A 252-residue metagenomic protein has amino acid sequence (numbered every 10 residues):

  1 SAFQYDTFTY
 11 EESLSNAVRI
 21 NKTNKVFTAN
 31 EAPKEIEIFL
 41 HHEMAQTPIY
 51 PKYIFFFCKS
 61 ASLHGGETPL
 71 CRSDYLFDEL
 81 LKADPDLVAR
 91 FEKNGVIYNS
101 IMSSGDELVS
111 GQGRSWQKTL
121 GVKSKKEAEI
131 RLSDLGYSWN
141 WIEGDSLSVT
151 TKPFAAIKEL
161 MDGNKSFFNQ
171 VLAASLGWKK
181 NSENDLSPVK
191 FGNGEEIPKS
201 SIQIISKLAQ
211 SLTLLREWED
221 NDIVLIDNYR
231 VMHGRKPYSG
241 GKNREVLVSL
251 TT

Functional and structural regions predicted by a protein language model:
S1-M44: Active-site substrate-recognition loop segments, prototypically the cytochrome P450 B′-helix/B-C loop
N24-F27, K34-L40, I49-T252: Active-site environment of non-heme Fe oxygenases that use a 2-His-1-carboxylate facial triad
